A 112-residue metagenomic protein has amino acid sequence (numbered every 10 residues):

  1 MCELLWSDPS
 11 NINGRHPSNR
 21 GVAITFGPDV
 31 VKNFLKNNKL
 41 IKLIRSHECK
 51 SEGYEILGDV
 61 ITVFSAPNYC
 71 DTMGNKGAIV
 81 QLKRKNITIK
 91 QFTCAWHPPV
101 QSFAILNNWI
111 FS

Functional and structural regions predicted by a protein language model:
M1-S112: Feature recognizes metal-dependent phosphohydrolase scaffolds
